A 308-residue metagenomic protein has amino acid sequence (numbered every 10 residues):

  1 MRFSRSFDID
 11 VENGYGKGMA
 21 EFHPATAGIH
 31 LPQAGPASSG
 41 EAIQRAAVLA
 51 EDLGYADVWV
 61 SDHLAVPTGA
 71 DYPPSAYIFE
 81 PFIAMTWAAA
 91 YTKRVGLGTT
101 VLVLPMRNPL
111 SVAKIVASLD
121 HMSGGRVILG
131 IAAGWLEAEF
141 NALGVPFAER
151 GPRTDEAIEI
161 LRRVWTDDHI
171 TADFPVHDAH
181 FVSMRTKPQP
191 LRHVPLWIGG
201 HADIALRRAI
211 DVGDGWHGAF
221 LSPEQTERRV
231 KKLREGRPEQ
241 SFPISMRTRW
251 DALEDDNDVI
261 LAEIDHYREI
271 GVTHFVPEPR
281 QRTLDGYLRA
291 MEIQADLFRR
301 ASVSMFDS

Functional and structural regions predicted by a protein language model:
M1-Y91, Q189-V194, D285, E292-A301 (+1 more regions): N-terminal beta1-alpha1-beta2 module of alpha/beta enzyme domains
R5, A27-L31, V58-V60, L97-T99 (+5 more regions): Hydrophobic faces of well-ordered beta-strands that scaffold small-molecule active sites in alpha/beta enzyme cores
D10-H23, V66-Y72, T86, T99 (+4 more regions): Internal, glycine-rich beta/alpha segment that forms the wall or movable "lid" of small-molecule/cofactor binding
I29-E41, T100-L110, P190-H201, R247-D258: Active-site mouth loops of central-metabolism enzymes
S38-A50, I115, I198-R208, D255-H266: Short, acidic/polar
R45-S61, I210-G215, H266-T273: Catalytic domains of carbohydrate-active enzymes, especially glycoside hydrolases
S222-G236, T283-E292: Active-site-adjacent beta->alpha loops and helix N-cap segments on the catalytic face of soluble alpha/beta enzymes
V230, R234-D255, I270-T273: Catalytic-face loop-and-helix region of soluble metabolic enzyme cores
